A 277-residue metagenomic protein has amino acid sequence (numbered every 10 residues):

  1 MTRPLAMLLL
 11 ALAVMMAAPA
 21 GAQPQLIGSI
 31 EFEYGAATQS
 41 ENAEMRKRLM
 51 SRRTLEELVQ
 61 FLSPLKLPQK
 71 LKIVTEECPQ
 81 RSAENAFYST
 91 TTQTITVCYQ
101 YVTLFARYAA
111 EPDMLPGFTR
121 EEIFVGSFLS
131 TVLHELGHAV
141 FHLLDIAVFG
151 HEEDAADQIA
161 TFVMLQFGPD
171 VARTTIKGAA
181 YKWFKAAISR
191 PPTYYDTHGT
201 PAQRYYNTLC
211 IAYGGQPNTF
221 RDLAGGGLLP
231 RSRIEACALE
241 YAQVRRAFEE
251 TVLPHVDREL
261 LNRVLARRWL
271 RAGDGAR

Functional and structural regions predicted by a protein language model:
A6-A17: Bacterial N-terminal signal peptides
A18-A22: Sec/Tat signal peptide C-region and signal peptidase I cleavage site
P24-E33, Y194-R277: Pan-zinc metallopeptidase signature
R46-K70: Zn2+-dependent metallopeptidase catalytic core
E76-T96, Y101-A110: Catalytic zinc-binding patch centered on the HExxH motif and its immediate surroundings that defines zinc-dependent
V97, S130-L143, D157, T161: Active-site recognition of the HExxH zinc-binding catalytic motif
Y108-T131, L144-V148: Short pre-active-site segment immediately N-terminal to the catalytic Zn-binding motif
F149-G168: An active-site-proximal "capping" alpha-helix that borders the catalytic cofactor pocket
